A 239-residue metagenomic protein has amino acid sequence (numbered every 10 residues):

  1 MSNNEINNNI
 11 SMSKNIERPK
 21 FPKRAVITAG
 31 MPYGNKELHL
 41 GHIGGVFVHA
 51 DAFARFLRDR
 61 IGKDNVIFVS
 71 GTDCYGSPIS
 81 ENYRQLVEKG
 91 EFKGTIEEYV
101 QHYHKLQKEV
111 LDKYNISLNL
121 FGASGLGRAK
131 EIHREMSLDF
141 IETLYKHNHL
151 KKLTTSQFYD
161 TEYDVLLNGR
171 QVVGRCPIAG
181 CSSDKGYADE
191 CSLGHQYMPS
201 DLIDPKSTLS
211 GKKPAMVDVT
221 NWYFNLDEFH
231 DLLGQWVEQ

Functional and structural regions predicted by a protein language model:
N3-E238: N-terminal, positively charged nucleic-acid-binding surface of large information/translation enzymes
